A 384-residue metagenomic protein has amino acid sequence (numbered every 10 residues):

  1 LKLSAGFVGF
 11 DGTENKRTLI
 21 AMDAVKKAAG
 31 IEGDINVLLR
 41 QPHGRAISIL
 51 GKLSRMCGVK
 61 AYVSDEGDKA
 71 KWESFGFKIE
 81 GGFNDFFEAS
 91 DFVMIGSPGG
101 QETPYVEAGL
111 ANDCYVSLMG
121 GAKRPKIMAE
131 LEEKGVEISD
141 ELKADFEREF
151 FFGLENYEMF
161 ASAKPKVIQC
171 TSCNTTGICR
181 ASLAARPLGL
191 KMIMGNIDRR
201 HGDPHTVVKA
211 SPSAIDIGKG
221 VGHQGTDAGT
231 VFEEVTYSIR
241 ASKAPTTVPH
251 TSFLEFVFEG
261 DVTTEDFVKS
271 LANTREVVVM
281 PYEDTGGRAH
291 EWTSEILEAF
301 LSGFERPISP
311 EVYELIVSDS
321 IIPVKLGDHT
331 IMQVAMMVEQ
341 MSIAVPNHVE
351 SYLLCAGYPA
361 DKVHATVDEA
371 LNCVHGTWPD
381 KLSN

Functional and structural regions predicted by a protein language model:
L1-T206, V363-V367: N-terminal Rossmann-like NAD(P) cofactor-binding subdomain of oxidoreductases, focused on the glycine-rich
G12-K16, E80, G99-T103, T176 (+4 more regions): Electropositive phosphate-/nucleotide-binding environments in soluble metabolic enzymes
T13-F75, N196-R199, H205-A335: C-terminal substrate-binding/catalytic lobe of Rossmann-fold NAD(P)-dependent oxidoreductases
E88, L183, K269, P346 (+1 more regions): A broad, structural surface signal
Y157, R200, E259-D261, V338-S342 (+1 more regions): Generic structural motif
T171, I217-G218, V338-M341: Hydrophobic alpha-helical scaffolding
A184-L188, V257, L354: Active-site catalytic microenvironments for nucleophilic, acid-base chemistry
F304-N384: NAD(P)-dependent Rossmann-like dehydrogenase/reductase catalytic/cofactor-binding core
